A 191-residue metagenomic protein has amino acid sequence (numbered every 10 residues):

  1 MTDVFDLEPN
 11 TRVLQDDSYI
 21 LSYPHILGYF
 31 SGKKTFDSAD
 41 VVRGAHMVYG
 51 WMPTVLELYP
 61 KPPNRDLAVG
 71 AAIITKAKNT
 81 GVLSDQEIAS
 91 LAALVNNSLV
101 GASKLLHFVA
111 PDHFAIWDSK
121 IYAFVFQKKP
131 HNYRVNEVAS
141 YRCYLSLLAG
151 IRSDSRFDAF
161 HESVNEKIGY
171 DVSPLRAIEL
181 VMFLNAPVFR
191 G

Functional and structural regions predicted by a protein language model:
M1-A93, P111-G191: An N-terminal alpha-helical hairpin/helix-loop-helix interaction module that forms a charged, gly/pro-flexible surface
A102-H107: Short hydrophobic alpha-helical segments that form membrane-spanning helices or hydrophobic packing faces of helical
